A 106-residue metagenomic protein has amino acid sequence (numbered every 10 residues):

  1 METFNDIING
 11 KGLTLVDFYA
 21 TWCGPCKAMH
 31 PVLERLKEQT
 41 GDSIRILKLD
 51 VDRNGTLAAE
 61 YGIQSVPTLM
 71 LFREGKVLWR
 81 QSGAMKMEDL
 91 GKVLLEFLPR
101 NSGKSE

Functional and structural regions predicted by a protein language model:
M1-L13, G55: A short beta-strand-turn-helix
G12, Y19-W22, S65: Short pre-active-site segment immediately N-terminal to redox-active cysteine/selenocysteine motifs in thiol-based
V16, C23-C26, L69: The canonical Cys-X-X-Cys-His
K27-T40: Typically the conserved alpha-helix immediately C-terminal to a functionally engaged Cys/Sec in thioredoxin-like
V51-L57: Structural microenvironment flanking redox-active thiols in thiol-disulfide oxidoreductases
Y61-M70: Structural micro-motif
L71-K104: Non-catalytic, surface beta->alpha helical segment in thiol-disulfide oxidoreductase systems
